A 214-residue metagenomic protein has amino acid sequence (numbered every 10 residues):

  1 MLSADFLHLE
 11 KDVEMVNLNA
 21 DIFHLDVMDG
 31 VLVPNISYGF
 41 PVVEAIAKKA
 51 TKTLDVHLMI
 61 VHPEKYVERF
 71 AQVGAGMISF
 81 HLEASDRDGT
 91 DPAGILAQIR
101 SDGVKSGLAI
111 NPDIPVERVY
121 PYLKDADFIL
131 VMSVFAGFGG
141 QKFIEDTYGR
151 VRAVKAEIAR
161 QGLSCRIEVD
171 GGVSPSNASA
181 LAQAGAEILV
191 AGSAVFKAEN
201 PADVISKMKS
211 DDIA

Functional and structural regions predicted by a protein language model:
M1-S79, E83-A93, Q98-S101, S106 (+5 more regions): Conserved N-terminal beta1-alpha1 strand-loop-helix module at the mouth
D26, N35, S133-A136, I167-E168 (+1 more regions): Short glycine- and Lys/Arg-enriched binding-loop motifs that mark or flank ligand-binding interfaces
S79, A109, L130-S133, E168 (+1 more regions): Conserved beta-strand segments that form the floor/walls of ligand-binding pockets within enzyme and binding domains
K105-A109, D113: Internal catalytic-core helix/loop-beta-alpha segment that presents or stabilizes conserved functional determinants
D113-P115, S174: Short acidic loop-to-helix transition motifs that present clustered carboxylates
V134, G140-Q141, G162-S164: Strongly charged, low-complexity linkers/loops
G139-I144, D170: Short, glycine/charged-rich beta-strand-loop motifs at protein surfaces that mediate ligand recognition and catalysis
Q161-V169, S174-A178, A182-A214: Alpha/beta catalytic cores of nucleotide-metabolism and tRNA/nucleoside-modifying enzymes
